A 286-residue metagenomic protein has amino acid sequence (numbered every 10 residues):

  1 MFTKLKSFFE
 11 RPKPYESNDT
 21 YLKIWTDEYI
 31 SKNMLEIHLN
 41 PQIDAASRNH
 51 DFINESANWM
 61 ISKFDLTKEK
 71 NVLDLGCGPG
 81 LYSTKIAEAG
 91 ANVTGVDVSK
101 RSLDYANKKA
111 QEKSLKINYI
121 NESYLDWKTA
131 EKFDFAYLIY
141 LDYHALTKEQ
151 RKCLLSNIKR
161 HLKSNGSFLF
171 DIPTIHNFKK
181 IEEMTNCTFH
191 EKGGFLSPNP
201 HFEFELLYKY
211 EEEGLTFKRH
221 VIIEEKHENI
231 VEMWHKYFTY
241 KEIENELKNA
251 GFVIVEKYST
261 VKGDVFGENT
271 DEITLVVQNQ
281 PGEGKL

Functional and structural regions predicted by a protein language model:
M1-W25: N-terminal auxiliary segments of SAM/dcSAM-dependent transferases
H50-K68: Conserved alpha-helix/loop element of class I SAM-dependent methyltransferases that forms part of the SAM/SAH-binding
P79-A89: Conserved SAM-binding loop of SAM-dependent methyltransferases across substrates and taxa, primarily the Class I
S99-R101: Conserved SAM/SAH-binding beta-strand->alpha-helix loop
E112-D126: Conserved SAM-binding strand-loop segment of SAM-dependent methyltransferases
K128-F135: A short acidic, Gly/Pro-enriched loop at the edge of an enzyme's catalytic core that lines a small-molecule cofactor
K152-S164: A short glycine-rich, Lys/Arg-flanked "PGG" loop and its adjoining helix->strand segment in the class I
L169-K241: SAM-dependent methyltransferase
